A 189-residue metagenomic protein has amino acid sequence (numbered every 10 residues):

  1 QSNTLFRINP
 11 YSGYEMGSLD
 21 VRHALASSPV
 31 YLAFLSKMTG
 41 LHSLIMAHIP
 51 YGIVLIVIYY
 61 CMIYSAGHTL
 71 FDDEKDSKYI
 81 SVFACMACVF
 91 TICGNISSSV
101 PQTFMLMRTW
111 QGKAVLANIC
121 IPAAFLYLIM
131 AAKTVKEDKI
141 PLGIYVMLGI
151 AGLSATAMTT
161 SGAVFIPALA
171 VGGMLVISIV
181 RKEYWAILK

Functional and structural regions predicted by a protein language model:
Q1-F90, G94, S99-W110, V115 (+1 more regions): Active-site lumenal/periplasmic loops and adjacent helix-entry segments of GT-C-fold, multi-pass membrane
M46, S81-C85, Y145-I150, I187-L188: Hydrophobic alpha-helical transmembrane segments
I56, A117-A124, I166-A170: Hydrophobic core segments of transmembrane alpha-helices in multi-pass, intramembrane catalytic enzymes
K75-S77, I140-G143, K182-L188: Membrane-interfacial entry segments at the cytosolic side of transmembrane helices
W110-V135: Specific aromatic-rich, kink-prone transmembrane helix
I144-T160: Membrane-interface alpha helices of multi-pass inner-membrane proteins
I166-L188: Perimembrane helix-loop-helix junctions
